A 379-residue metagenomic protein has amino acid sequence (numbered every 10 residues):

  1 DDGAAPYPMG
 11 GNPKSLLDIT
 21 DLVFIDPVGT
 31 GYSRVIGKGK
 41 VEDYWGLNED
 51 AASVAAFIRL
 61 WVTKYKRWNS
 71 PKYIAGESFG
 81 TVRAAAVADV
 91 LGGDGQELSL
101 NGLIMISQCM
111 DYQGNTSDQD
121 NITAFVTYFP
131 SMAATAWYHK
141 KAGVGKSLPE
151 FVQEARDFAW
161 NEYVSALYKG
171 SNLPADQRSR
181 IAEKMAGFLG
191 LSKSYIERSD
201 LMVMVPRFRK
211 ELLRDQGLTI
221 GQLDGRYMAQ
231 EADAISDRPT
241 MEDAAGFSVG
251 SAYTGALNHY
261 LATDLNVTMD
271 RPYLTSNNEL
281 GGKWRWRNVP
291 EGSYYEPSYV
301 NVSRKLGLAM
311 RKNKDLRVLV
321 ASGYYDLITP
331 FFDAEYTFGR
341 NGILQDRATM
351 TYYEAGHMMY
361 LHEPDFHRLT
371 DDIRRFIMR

Functional and structural regions predicted by a protein language model:
D1-D43: N-terminal cap/lid subdomain of alpha/beta-hydrolase-fold enzymes
Y44-T63: Alpha/beta-hydrolase active-site loop
K66-F79: Alpha/beta-hydrolase fold nucleophile elbow
A86, L316, P330-R340: Short alpha-helix in the alpha/beta-hydrolase fold that links the catalytic acid
G92-L189: A catalytic-pocket lid/entrance helix-loop region that shapes and gates access to the active site across common
S171-I328: Alpha/beta-hydrolase fold catalytic core
G342-M358: Catalytic histidine neighborhood in serine/cysteine hydrolases with alpha/beta-hydrolase-type architecture
G356-F366: Catalytic histidine-centered segment of alpha/beta-hydrolase-like enzymes
